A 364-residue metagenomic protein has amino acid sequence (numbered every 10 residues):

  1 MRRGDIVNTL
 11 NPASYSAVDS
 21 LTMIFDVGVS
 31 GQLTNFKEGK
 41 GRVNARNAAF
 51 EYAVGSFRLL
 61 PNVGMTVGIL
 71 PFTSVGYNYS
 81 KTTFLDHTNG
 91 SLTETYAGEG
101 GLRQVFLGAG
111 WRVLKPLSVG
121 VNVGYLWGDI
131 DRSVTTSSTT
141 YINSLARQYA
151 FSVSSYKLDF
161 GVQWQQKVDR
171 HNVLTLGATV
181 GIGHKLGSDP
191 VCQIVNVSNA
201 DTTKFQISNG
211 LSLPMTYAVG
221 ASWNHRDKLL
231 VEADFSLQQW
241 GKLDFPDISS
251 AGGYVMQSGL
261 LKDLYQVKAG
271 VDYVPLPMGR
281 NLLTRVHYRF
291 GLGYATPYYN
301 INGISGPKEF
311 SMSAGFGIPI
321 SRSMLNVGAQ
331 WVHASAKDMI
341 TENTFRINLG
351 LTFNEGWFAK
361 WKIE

Functional and structural regions predicted by a protein language model:
M1, R58-E364: Outer-membrane beta-barrel porins/channels
M1-L70, D263: N-terminal, post-signal peptide beta-strand-biased segments of exported outer-membrane/organellar beta-barrel and other
